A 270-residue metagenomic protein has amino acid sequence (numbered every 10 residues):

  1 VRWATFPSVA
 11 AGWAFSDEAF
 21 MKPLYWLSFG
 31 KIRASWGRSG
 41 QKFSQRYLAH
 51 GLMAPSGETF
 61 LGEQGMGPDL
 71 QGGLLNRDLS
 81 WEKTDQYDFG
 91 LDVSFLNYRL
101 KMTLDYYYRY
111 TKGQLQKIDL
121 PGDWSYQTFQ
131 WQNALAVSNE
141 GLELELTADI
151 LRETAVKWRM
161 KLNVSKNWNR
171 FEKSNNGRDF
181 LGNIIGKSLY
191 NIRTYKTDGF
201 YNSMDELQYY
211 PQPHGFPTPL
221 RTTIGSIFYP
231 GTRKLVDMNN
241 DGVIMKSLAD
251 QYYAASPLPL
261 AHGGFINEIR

Functional and structural regions predicted by a protein language model:
V1-K196: Extracellular/periplasmic, surface-exposed regions of secreted and cell-surface proteins
D17, K42-Q45, F95, L146 (+5 more regions): Basic, gly/Ser/Thr/Pro-rich low-complexity segments located predominantly at protein N termini
R77, N240, P259: Single, functionally critical "micro-switch" positions that shape active/binding sites and transmembrane helices
N139, A254-P257: Short, surface-exposed, low-complexity cationic segments
D149-A255: Conserved small-residue
R159, S256-R270: Conserved C-terminal beta-signal and adjacent last beta-strands/turns of outer-membrane beta-barrel proteins
